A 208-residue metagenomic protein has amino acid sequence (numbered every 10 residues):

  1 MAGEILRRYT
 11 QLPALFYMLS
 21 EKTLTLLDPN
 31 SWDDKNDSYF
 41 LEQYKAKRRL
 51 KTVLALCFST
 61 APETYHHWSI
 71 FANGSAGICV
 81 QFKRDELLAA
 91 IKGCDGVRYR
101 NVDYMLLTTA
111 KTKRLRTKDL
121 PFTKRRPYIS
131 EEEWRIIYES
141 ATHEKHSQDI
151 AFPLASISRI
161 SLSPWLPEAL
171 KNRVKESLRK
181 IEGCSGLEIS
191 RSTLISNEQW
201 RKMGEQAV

Functional and structural regions predicted by a protein language model:
M1-V208: Partner-binding and oligomerization surfaces adjacent to conserved cores of proteins that assemble macromolecular
